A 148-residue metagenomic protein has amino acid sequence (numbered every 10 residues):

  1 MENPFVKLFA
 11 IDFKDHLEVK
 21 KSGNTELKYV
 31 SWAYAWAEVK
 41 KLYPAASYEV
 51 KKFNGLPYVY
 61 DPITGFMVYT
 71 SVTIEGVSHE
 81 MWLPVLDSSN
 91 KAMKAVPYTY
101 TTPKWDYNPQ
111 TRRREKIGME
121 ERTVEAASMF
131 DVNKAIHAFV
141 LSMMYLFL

Functional and structural regions predicted by a protein language model:
M1-E38: N-terminal, Lys/Arg- and Ser/Thr-rich interaction peptides
L27-E49, Y60-P62: A positional/architectural concept
A45-F147: Positively charged, aromatic-enriched nucleic acid-contacting surfaces
